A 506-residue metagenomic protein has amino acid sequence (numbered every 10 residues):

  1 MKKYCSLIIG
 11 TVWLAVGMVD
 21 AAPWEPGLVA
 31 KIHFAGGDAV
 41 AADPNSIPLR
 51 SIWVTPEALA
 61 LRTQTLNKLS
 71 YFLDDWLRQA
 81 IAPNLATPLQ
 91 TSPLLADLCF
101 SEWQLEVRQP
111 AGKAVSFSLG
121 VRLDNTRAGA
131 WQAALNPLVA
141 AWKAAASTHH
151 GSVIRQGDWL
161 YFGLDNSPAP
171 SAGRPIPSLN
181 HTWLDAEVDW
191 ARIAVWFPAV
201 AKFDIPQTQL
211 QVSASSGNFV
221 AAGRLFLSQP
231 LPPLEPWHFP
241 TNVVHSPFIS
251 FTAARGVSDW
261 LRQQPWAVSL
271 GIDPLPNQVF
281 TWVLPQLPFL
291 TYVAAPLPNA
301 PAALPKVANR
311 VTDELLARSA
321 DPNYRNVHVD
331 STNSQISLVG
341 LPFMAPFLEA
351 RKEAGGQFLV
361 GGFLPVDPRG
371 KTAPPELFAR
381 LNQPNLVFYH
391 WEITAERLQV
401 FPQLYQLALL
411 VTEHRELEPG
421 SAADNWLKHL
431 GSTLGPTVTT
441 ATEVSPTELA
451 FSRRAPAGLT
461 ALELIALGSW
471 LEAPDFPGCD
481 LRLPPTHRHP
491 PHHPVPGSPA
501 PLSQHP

Functional and structural regions predicted by a protein language model:
M1-Y4: Positively charged n-region of N-terminal signal peptides that target proteins for export
S6-G17: Bacterial N-terminal signal peptides
A21-A145, H181-D204, F219-N326, L471 (+1 more regions): Structural boundary/hinge residues at secondary-structure and domain interfaces
A39, D124-A128, L164-P168, L297-P301 (+2 more regions): Helix N-cap motif at beta-to-alpha junctions
N84-C99, V327-F347, A422-N425: Intrinsic, low-complexity N-terminal interaction/targeting segments
A96-V107, V153, D204-S216, P274-V283 (+3 more regions): Broad, structure-driven detector of short, well-ordered beta-strand segments within folded domains
H149-P206, L341-A423, P499: A conserved glycine-rich beta-strand in the N-terminal activation segment of trypsin-fold
L364-T486, H505: Long, C-terminal catalytic modules of enzymes
